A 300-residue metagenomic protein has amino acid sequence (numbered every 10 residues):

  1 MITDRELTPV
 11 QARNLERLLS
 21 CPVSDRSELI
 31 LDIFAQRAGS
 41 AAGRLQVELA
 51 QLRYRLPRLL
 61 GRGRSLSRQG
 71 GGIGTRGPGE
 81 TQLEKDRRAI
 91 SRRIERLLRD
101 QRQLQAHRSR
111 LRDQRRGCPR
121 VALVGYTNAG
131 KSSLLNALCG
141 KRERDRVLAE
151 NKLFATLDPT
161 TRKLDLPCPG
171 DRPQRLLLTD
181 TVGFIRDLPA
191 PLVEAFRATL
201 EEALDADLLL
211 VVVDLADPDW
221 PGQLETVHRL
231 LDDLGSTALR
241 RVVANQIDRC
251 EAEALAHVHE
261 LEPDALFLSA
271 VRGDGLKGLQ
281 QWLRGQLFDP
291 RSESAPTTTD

Functional and structural regions predicted by a protein language model:
M1, L52, I90, L134 (+5 more regions): Residue-level signature of catalytic and energy-coupling elements of molecular machines, predominantly ATP/GTP-dependent
I2, R120-L123, K163, L177-L178 (+4 more regions): Structured core elements
I2-V121: Conserved P-loop NTPase architecture
D4-C21, P167-Q174, F196-F267: Conserved C-terminal guanine-recognition region of P-loop GTPase G domains, centered on the G4
L18-P22, I33, R55-Q69, R93 (+12 more regions): Conserved, well-folded catalytic cores of nucleic-acid-processing and energy-transducing macromolecular machines
S20-G71, T75, T237-R241, D248-T297: Canonical P-loop GTPase G-domain recognition
L45, E150, L192-F196, W220: Short, conserved glycine- and acidic-residue-centered signature motifs in active-site or ligand-binding loops
S67-A190, L204: Conserved G1/Walker A P-loop phosphate-binding module
